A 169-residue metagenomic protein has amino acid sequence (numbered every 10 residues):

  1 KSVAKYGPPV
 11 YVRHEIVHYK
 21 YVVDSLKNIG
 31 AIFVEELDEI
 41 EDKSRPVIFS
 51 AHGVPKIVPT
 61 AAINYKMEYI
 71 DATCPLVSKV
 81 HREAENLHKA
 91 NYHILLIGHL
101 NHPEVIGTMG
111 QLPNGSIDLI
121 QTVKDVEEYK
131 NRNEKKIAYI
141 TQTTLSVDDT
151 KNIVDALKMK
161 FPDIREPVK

Functional and structural regions predicted by a protein language model:
K1-K169: The feature marks the mature, well-folded catalytic cores of soluble enzymes
